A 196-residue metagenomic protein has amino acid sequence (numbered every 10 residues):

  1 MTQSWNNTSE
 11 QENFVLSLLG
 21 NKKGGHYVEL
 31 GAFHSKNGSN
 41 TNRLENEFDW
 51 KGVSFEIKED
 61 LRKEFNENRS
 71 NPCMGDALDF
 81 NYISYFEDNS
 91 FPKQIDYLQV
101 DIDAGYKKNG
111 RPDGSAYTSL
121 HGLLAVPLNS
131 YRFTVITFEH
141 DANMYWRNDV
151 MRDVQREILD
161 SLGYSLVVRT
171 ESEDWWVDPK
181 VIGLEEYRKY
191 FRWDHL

Functional and structural regions predicted by a protein language model:
T2-S84: SAM cofactor-binding core of SAM-dependent methyltransferases, primarily the Rossmann-like beta-alpha-beta module
G20-N21, N46, E67, D88 (+2 more regions): Secondary-structure boundary motif
R43, W50-K51, K93-V100, A104-L196: Conserved acidic-Pro-Pro-aromatic motif
S84-F91: Conserved amphipathic alpha-helix within the SDR
